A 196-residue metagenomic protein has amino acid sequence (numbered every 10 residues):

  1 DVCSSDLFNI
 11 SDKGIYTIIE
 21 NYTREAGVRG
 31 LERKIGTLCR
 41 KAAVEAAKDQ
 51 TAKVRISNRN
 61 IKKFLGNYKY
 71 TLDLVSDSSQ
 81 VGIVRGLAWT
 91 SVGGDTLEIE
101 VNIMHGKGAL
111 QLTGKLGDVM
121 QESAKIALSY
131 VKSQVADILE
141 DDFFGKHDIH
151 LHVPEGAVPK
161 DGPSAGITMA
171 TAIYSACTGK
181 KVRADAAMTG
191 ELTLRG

Functional and structural regions predicted by a protein language model:
V2-S4: Short, small-residue-biased leader/transition segments that mark boundaries at the very start of proteins
L7-F8, V28, E32: Alpha-helix N-cap/helix-initiation sites
F8-Y16, H147-I149: Short, conserved phosphate-binding/catalytic loop or strand-edge motifs used in phosphoryl-/nucleotidyl-transfer
K13-R29: A short helix-loop-helix "switch/interaction" segment in the helical subdomain of ASCE P-loop NTPases
R33-G196: Conserved P-loop NTPase/AAA+ ATPase motor core
